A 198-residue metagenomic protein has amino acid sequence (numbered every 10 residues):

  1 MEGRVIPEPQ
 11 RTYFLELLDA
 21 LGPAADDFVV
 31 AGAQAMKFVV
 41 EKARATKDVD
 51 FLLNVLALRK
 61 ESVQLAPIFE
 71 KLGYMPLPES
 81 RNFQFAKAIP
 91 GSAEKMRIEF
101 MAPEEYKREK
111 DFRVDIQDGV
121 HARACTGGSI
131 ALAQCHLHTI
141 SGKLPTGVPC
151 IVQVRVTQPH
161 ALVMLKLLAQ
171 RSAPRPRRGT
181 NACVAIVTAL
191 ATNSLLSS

Functional and structural regions predicted by a protein language model:
M1-S198: Compositionally biased terminal segments of proteins
